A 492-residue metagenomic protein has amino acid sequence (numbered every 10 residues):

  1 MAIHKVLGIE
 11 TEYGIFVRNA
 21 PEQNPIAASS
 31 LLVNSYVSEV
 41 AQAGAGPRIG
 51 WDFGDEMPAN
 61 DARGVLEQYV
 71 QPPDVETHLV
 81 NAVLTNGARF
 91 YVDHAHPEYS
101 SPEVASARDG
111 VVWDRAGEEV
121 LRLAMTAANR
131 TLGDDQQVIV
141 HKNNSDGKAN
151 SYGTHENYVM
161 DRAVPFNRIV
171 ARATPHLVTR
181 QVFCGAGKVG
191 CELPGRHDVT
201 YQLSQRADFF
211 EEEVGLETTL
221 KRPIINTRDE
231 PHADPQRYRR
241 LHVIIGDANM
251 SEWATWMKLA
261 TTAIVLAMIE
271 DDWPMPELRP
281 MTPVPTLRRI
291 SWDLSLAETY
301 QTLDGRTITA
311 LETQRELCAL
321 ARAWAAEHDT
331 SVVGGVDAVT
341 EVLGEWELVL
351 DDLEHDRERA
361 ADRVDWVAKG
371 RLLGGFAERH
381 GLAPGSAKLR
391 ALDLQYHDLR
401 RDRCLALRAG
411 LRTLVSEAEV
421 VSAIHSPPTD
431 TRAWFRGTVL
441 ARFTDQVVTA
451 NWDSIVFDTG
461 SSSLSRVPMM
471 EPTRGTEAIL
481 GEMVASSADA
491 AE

Functional and structural regions predicted by a protein language model:
M1-Q136, V140-H141, A171-A186, G190 (+2 more regions): Terminal catalytic/cofactor-binding subdomain
T126-N129, Q136-E212: Internal, well-ordered domain-core segments that constitute the primary functional module of diverse proteins
